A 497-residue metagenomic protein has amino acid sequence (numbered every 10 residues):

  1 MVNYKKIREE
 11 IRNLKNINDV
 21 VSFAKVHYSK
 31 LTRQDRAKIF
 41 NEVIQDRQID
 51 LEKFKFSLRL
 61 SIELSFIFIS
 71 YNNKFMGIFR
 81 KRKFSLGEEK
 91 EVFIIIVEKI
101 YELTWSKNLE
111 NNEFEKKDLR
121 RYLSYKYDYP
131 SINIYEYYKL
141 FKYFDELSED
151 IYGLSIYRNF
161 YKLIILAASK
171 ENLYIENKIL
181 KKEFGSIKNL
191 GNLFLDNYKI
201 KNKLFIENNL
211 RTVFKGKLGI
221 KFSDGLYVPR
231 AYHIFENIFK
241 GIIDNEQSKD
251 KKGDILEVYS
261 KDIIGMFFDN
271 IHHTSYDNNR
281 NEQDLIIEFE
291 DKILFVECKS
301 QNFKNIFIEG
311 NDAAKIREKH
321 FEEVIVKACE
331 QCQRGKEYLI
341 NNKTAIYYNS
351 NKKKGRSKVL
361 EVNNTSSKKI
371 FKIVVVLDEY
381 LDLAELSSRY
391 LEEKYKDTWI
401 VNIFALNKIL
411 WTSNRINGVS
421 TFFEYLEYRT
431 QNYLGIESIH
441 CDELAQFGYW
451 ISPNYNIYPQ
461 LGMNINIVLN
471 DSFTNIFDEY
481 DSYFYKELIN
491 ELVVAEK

Functional and structural regions predicted by a protein language model:
M1-D254, V258-I271, F303, Y338-K497: Acidic, metal-dependent phosphodiester-chemistry machinery of nucleic-acid enzymes
I255, Y259, R280, K327-E330: Short, well-structured alpha-helical interface segments that form or flank functional binding sites
S260, N281-L285, V296: Extended, hydrophobic alpha-helical segments in both membrane/secreted and soluble proteins
H272-Q283, I287-E290: Active-site metal-binding core of divalent-cation-utilizing nuclease and nuclease-like domains
Q283, K292-L294, K368-F371: Structural beta-strand/beta-sheet cores of well-ordered domains, especially the beta-sheet scaffolds that support
I287-N305: Active-site beta-strand-loop-beta-strand hairpin of nuclease catalytic cores that positions key catalytic residues
S300-L360: Catalytic cores of nucleic-acid endonucleases
